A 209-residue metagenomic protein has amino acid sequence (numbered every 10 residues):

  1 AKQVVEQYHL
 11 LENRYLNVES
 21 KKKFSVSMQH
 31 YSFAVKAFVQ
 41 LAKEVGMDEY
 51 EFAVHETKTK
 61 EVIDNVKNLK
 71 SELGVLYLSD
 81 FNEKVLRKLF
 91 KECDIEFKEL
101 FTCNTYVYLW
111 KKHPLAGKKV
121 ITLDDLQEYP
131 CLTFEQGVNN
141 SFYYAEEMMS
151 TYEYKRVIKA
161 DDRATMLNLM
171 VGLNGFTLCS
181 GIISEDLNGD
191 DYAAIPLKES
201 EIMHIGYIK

Functional and structural regions predicted by a protein language model:
A1-N17: Alpha-helical "hinge/linker" immediately C-terminal to small N-terminal DNA-binding modules
N13-N65: N-terminal winged-helix
V18, L89-C131: Flexible hinge/capping segments at coil-to-helix
K23-Q29, G74, Y108, L132 (+2 more regions): Short, well-ordered beta-strand segments
A34-A37, E83, L123, Q127-Y152: Secondary-structure junction motif
V39-L41, K60-T105, L109, Y192-A194: Short beta-strand-centered segments that line the small-molecule binding cleft or hinge of alpha/beta clamshell
K67-E72, Q136-A193: Hydrophobic hinge/microswitch elements
K111, A193-K209: A late-sequence structural motif
